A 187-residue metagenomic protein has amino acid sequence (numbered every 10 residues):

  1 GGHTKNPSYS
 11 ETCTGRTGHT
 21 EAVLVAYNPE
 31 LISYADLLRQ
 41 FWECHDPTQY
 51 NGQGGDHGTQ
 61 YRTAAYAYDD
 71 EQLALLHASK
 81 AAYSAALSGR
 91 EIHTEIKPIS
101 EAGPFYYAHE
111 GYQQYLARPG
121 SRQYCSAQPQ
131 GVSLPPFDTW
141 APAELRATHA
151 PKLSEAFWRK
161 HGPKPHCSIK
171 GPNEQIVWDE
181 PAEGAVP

Functional and structural regions predicted by a protein language model:
G1-P187: Flexible coil/turn and secondary-structure edge motifs
